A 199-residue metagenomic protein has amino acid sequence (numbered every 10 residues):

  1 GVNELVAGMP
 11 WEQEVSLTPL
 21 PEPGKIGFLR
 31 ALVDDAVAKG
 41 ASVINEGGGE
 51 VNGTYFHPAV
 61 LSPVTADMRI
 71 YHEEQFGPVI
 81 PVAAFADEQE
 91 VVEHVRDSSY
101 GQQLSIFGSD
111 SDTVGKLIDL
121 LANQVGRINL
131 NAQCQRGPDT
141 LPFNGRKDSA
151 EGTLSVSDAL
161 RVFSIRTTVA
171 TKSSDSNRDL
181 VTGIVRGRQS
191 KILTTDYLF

Functional and structural regions predicted by a protein language model:
V2, M9-Q13, T113, Q135-P138: Short gly/pro/ser/thr-enriched loop/turn and capping motifs at secondary-structure boundaries
A7, G40-G47: Short secondary-structure junctions
Q13-L17, F76-V79: A local structural motif
L17, V43, R96: Conserved, function-defining micro-sites of small-solute handling proteins
P19-R30: Short beta-strand to alpha-helix junction loop
V33: Acidic-enriched catalytic cores of C-N bond-cleaving enzymes acting on peptides and small amides
G48, Y55-F199: Conserved C-terminal structural/oligomerization subdomain of aldehyde/semialdehyde dehydrogenase
